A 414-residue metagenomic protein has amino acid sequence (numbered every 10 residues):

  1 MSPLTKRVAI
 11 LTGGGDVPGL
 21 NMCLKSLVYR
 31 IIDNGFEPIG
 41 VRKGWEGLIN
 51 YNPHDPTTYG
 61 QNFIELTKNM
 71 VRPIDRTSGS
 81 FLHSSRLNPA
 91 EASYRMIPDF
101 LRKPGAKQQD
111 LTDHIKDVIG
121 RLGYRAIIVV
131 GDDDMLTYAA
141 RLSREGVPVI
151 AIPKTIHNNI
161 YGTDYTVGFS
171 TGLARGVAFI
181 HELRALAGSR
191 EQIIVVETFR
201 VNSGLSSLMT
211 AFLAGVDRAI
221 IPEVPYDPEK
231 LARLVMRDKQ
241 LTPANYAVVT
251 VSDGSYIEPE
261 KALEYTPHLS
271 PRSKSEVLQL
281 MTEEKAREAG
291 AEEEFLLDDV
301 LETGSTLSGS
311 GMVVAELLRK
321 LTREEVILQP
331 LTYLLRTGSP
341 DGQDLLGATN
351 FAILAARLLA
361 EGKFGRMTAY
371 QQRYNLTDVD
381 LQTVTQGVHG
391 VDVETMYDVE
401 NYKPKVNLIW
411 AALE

Functional and structural regions predicted by a protein language model:
L11-N21, F199, D344: Short, glycine-rich nucleotide/cofactor-binding loops
V17-L27, L48-I49, A90, Q109 (+7 more regions): Short glycine/serine/threonine-rich phosphate/pyrophosphate-binding segments that cradle anionic phosphate groups
R30-I31, F36-R121: Glycine-rich nucleotide/cofactor/substrate-binding loop typically near the N-terminus or early in the first domain
G35-R42, L142-T166, D217-D227: Short, acidic/small-residue loops that bind anionic groups at enzyme active sites
K107, D117-V118, L122, A126-G131 (+4 more regions): Accessory alpha-helical/coil subdomains and C-terminal extensions that flank or cap enzyme catalytic cores
G162-L173, S339-L345: Short beta-strand elements at the ligand-binding edges of bilobed clamshell
T266-P267, P271, L278-E414: C-terminal non-catalytic interaction/assembly regions of soluble proteins
